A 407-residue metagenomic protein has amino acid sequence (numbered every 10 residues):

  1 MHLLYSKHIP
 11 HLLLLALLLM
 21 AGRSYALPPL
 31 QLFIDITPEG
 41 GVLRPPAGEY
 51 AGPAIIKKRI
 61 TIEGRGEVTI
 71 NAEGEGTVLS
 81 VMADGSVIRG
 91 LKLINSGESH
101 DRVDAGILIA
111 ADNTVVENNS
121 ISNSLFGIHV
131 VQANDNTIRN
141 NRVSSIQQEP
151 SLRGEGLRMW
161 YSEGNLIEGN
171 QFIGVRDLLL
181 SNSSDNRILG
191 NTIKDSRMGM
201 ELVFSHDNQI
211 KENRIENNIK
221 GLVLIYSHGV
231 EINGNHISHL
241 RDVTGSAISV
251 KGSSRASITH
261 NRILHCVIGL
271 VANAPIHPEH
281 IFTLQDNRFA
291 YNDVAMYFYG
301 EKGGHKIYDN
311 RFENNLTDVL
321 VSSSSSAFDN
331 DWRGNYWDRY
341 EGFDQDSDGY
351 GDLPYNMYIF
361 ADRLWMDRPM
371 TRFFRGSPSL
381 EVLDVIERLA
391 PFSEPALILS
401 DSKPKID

Functional and structural regions predicted by a protein language model:
H2-L12: Bacterial N-terminal signal peptides that target proteins for export
H11-A21: Bacterial N-terminal signal peptides
G22-G52: Acidic Gly/Asp/Thr-rich repetitive segments characteristic of extracellular carbohydrate-active and adhesion proteins
G40-V42, A47, P53, R59 (+21 more regions): Detector for repetitive beta-architecture
Y50-E63, I70-T114, F126-A133, M159: Extracellular beta-strand-rich solenoid/capping regions of secreted or surface-exposed proteins that bind or remodel
A72-S80, H100-L108, N123-V130, E149-W160 (+7 more regions): Extracellular beta-strand/beta-solenoid scaffold signature
R241-V243, A247, A256, H260 (+2 more regions): Functionally critical loop-and-helix segments that line ligand-binding/catalytic clefts of soluble enzyme domains
